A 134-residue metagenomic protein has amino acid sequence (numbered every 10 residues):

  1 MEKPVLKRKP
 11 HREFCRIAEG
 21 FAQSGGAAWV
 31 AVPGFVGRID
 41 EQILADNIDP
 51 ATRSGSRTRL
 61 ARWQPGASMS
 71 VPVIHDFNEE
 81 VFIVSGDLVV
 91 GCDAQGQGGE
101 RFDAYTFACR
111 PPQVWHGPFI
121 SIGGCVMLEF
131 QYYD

Functional and structural regions predicted by a protein language model:
M1-G55: A short, N-terminal "cap"/entry segment at the start of jelly-roll beta-barrel domains of the cupin/DSBH fold
W29-A31, M69-V71, H116: Short helix-to-loop capping/linker segments positioned immediately adjacent to catalytic or ligand/cofactor-binding
F35, R53-S56, I74-D76, R101 (+1 more regions): Short glycine/proline-enriched turns and hinge-like loops at secondary-structure junctions
E41-I43, T58-R62, E80, F107-C109: Conserved hydrophobic/aromatic beta-strand scaffold that supports enzyme active sites
R57-V73, L128-F130: Small beta-barrel nucleic-acid-binding modules, principally OB-folds
W63, C92-V114: Short acidic-glycine-tyrosine-enriched beta hairpin
P65-Q95: Glycine- and acidic-residue-biased ligand/ion/polar-headgroup-sensing regions
R101-A104, P112-D134: Ligand-binding loop in jelly-roll beta-barrel domains
